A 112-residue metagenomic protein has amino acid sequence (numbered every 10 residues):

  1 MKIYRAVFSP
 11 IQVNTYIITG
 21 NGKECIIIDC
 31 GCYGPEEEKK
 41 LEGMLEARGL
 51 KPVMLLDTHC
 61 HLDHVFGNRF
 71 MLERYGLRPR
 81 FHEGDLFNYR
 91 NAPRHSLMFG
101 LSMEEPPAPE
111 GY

Functional and structural regions predicted by a protein language model:
M1-R48: Conserved beta-strand hairpin/beta-sheet module of binuclear metal-dependent hydrolase folds, prominently
Y33-E36, E42-Y112: Active-site HxH/HxHxD metal-binding segment of metal-dependent hydrolases
